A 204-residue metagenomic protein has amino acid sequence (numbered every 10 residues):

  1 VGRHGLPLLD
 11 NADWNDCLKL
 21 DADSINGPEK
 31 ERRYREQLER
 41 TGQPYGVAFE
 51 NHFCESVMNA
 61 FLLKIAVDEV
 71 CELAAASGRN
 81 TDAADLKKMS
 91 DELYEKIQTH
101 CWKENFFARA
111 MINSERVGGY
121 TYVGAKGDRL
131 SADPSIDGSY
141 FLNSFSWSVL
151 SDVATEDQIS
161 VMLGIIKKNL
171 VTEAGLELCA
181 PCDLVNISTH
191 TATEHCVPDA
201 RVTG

Functional and structural regions predicted by a protein language model:
V1-D13, S56-K64, V70, G138 (+3 more regions): Aromatic-rich carbohydrate-recognition surfaces in CAZymes
L6-H52, N105-Y140, C179-G204: Carbohydrate-binding/catalytic loop surfaces
L62-T193: Catalytic cores of carbohydrate-active enzymes
